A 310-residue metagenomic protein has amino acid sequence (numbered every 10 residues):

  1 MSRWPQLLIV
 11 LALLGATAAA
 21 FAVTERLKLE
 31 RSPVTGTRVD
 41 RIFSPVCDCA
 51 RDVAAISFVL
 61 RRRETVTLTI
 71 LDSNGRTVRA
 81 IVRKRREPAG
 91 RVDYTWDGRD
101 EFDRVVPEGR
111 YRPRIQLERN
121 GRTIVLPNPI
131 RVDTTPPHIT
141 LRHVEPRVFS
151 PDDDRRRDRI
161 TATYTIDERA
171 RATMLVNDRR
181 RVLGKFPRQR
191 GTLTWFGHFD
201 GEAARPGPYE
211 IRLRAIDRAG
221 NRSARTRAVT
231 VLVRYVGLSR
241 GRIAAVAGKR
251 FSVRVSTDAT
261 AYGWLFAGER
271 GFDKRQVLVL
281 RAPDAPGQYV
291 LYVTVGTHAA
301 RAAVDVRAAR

Functional and structural regions predicted by a protein language model:
Q6-E25: Hydrophobic membrane-insertion alpha-helices, especially the h-region of bacterial N-terminal signal peptides
E25-T37, G121-R142, N221-L238, A302-R310: Flexible, low-complexity linkers/stalks enriched in Thr/Pro that connect modular domains
F43-V53, G98-V105, R147-R159, G197-A203: Acidic, glycine-anchored loop motifs typical of Ca2+
R51, A89, R157, R188 (+2 more regions): Solvent-exposed, conformationally flexible loop/turn segments
L60-T65, T165-R171, V255-G263: Short proline/glycine-enriched turn/loop motifs at strand-loop junctions of beta-rich domains
R63, R91, E108-R112, R169 (+2 more regions): Extracellular Ig-like/FN3 beta-sandwich strand-entry sites
T77-V106, R179-G207, G271-A282, G287: Glycine-centered tight-turn motifs at strand-turn-strand junctions
I115-L117, L213-A215, V293-V295: Conserved structural position at the C-terminal beta-strand of extracellular beta-sandwich adhesion modules
